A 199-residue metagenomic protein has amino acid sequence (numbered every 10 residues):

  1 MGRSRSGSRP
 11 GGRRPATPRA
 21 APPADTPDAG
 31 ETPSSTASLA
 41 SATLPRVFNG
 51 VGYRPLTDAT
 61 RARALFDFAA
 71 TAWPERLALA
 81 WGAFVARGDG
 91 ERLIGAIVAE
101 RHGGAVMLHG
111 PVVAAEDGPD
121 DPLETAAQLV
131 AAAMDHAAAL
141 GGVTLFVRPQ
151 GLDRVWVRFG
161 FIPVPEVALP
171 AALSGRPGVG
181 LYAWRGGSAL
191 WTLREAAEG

Functional and structural regions predicted by a protein language model:
G2-N49, W73, V85, F146-G199: Terminal substrate-recognition subdomain of acyl/acetyltransferases
P55-D58, P149: Helix N-cap/beta->alpha junction signal
D58-D89: Active-site rim helix/loop that mediates acceptor-substrate recognition in acyltransferases
G82, G90-R101, A105-V112: Conserved beta-strand in the GNAT
A105, T144-L145: Residues at the N-termini of beta-strands
A114-E116: Active-site acidic-Proline motif in GNAT/NAT acetyltransferases
P119-A137, V147: Conserved acetyl-CoA-binding loop-helix of GNAT-fold acetyltransferases
A139-G142: Short, high-confidence coil segments that cap the C-terminus of an alpha-helix and link into the following beta-strand
